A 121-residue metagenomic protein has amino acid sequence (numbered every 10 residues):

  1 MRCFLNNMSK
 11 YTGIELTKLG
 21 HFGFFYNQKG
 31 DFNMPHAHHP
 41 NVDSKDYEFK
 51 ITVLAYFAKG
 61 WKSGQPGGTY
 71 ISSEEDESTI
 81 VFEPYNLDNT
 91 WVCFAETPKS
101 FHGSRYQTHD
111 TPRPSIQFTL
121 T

Functional and structural regions predicted by a protein language model:
M1, L5-T121: Catalytic core of non-heme Fe(II) oxygenases with the double-stranded beta-helix
